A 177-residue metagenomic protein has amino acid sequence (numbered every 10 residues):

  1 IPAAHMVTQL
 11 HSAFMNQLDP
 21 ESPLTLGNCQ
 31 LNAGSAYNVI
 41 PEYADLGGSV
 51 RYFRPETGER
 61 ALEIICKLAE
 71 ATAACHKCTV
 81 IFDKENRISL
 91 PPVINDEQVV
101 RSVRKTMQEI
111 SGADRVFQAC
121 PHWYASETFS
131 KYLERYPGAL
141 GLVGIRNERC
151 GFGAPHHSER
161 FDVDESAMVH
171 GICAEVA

Functional and structural regions predicted by a protein language model:
I1: Phosphate/diphosphate-binding glycine-rich loops and adjacent basic-rich segments that engage nucleotide
A4-A177: Metal-dependent amide/peptide-bond hydrolase catalytic core, centered on the "pita-bread" metallohydrolase fold
